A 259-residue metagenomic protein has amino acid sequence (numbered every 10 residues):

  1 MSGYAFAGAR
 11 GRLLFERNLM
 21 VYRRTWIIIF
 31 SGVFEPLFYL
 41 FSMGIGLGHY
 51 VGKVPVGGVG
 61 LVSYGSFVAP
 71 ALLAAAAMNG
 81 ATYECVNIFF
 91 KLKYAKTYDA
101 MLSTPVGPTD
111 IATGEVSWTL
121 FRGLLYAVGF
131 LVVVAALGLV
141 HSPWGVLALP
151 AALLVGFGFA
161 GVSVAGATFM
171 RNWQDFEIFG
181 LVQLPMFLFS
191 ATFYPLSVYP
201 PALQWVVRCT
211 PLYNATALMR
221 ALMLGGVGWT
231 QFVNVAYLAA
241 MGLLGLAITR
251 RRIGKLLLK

Functional and structural regions predicted by a protein language model:
M1-E35: Aromatic- and glycine-rich beta-strand/loop motifs that create alpha-glucan
V21, G138, S190-L244: Membrane-interfacial helix-loop-helix junctions in multi-pass membrane proteins
I27-I28, F67-A71, M78-Y83, T113-E115 (+3 more regions): Short alpha-helical transmembrane interface motifs in multi-pass membrane proteins
F30-S31, N172-S190: Pore- or pathway-lining transmembrane helices of multi-pass membrane proteins that form conduits for solutes/ions
F38-M43, S63-A136, F179-F187: Hydrophobic alpha-helical transmembrane segments of multi-pass membrane transport proteins
M43-P55, N79, V134-S142, T168-N172 (+2 more regions): Short helix-capping/hinge motifs at transmembrane helix termini and TM-loop junctions
P108-G180, G226-R250: Alpha-helical transmembrane segments and their short interhelical loops
R251-K259: Short cytosolic juxtamembrane segments of multi-pass membrane proteins
